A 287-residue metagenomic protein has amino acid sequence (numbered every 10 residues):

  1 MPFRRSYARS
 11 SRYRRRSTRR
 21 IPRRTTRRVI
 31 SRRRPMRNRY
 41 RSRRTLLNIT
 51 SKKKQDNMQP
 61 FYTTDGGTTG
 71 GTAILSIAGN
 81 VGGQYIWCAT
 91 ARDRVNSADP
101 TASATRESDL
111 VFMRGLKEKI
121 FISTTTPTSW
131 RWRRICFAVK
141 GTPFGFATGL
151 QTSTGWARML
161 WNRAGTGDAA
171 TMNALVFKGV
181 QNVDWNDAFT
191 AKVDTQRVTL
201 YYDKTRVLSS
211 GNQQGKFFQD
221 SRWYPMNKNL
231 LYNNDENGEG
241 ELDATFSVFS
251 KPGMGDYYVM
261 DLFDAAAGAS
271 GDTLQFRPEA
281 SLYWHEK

Functional and structural regions predicted by a protein language model:
P2-Y7, S11-Y13, S17-I21, V29-S31 (+1 more regions): Capsid-like jelly-roll
